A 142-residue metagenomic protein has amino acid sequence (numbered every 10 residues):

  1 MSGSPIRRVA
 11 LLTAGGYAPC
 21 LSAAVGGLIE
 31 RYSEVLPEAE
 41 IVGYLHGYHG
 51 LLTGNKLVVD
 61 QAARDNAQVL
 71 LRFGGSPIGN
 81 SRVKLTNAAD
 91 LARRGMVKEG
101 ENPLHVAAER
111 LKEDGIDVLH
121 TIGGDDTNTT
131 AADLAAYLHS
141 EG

Functional and structural regions predicted by a protein language model:
M1-R8, E109-I116: Glycine-rich phosphate/diphosphate-binding loops that line cofactor/substrate pockets in enzymes
S2-K56: N-terminal phosphate-binding or glycine-rich loops at protein starts, especially the Walker A/P-loop of NTPases
R8-A18, P77-G79, D117-G123: Short glycine-rich or small-residue beta-strand-to-loop segments that form or flank ligand, phosphate, metal/Fe-S
A14-G16, Y44-G50, R82-V83, G124-T127 (+1 more regions): Short, ordered loop/turn segments at secondary-structure junctions
L21-A24, L52-V58, A89-D90, T130-A135: Short acidic, glycine/serine/threonine-rich loops at helix termini
A24-L28, G123-G142: Short Gly/Thr/Asp-enriched flexible loops that form oxyanion-binding sites at enzyme active sites
Y32, P37-D114: Glycine-rich nucleotide/cofactor/substrate-binding loop typically near the N-terminus or early in the first domain
E109-R110, V118, A136, E141: Replace "Mg2+/Mn2+-dependent" with "divalent metal-dependent
